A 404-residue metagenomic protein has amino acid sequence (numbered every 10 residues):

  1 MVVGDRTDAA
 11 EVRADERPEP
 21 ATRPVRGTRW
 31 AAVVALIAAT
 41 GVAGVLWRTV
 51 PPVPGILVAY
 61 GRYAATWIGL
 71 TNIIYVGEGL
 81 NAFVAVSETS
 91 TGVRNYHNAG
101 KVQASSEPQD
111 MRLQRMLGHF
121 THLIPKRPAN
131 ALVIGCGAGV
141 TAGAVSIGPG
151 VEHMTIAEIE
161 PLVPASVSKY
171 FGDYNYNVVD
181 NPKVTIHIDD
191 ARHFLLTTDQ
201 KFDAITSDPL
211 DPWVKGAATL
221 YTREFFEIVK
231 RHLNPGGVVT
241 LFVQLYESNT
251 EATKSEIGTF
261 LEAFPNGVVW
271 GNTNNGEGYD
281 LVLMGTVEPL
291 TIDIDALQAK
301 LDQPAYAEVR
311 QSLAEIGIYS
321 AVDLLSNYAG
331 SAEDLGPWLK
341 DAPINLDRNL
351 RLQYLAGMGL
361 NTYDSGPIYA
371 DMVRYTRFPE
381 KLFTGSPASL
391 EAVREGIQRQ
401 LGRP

Functional and structural regions predicted by a protein language model:
M1-V3: Polytopic alpha-helical membrane proteins, predominantly small-molecule transporters/carriers
D5-D8, P18-P20, P24-P125, N130-L132 (+4 more regions): Soluble small-group transferase modules, centered on the S-adenosyl donor enzyme superfamily
A10-V12: Hydrophobic alpha-helical segments
S106-A263, V269, G276-G278: The AdoMet/dcAdoMet-binding core of the Class I SAM-like
